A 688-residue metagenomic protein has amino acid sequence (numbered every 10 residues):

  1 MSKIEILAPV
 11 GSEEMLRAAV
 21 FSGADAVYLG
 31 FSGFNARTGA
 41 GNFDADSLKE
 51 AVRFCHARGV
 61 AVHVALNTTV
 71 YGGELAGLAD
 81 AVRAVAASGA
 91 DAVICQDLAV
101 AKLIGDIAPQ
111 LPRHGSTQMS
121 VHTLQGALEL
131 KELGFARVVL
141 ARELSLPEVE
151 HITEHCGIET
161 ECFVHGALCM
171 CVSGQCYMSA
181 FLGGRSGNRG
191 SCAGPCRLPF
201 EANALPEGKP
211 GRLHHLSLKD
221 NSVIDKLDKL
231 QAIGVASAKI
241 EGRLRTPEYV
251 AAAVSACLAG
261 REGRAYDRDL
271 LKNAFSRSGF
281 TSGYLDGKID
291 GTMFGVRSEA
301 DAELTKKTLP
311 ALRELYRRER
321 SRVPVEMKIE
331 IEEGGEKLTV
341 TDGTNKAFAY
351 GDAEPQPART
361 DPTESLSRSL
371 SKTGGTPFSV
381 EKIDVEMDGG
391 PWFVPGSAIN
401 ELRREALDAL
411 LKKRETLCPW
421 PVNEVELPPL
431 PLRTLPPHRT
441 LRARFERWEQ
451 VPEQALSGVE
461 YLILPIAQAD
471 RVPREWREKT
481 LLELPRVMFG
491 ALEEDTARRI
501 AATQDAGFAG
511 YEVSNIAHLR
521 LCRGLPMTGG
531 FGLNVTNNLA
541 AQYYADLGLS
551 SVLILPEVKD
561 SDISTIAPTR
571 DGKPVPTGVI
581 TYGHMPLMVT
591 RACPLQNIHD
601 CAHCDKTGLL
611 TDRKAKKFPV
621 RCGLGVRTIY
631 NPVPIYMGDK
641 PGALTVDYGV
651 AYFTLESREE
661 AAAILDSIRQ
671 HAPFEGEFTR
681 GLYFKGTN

Functional and structural regions predicted by a protein language model:
S2-V121, L140, P147-S237, L244-Y543 (+1 more regions): Active-site pocket-lining/capping segments in soluble small-molecule metabolic enzymes
E132-F135, G157: Extended, well-folded interaction surfaces typified by the phenylalanyl-tRNA synthetase beta subunit core
